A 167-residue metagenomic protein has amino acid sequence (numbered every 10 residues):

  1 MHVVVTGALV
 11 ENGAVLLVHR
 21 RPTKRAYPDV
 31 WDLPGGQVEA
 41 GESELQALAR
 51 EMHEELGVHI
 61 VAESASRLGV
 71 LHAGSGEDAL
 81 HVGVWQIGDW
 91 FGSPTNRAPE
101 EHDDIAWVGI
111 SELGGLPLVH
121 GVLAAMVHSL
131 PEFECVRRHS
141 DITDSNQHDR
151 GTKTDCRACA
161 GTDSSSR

Functional and structural regions predicted by a protein language model:
M1-L16, Q37, Q86: Conserved N-terminal beta-strand and adjoining loop/helix that marks the start of the Nudix/MutT-like hydrolase domain
V3, V70-P94, A106, S111 (+1 more regions): Active-site-adjacent beta-strand/loop module that shapes the phosphate/pyrophosphate-binding cleft
G7-A8, T23, V30, G76-E77 (+1 more regions): Short secondary-structure boundary/capping segments
A14-E54: Conserved Nudix-box catalytic region and its N-terminal flanking loop in Nudix hydrolases and closely related
P28, D89, R97-R167: Nudix hydrolase/Nudix homology domain
H59-G69: A short coil-to-beta-strand element that immediately follows conserved catalytic motifs
